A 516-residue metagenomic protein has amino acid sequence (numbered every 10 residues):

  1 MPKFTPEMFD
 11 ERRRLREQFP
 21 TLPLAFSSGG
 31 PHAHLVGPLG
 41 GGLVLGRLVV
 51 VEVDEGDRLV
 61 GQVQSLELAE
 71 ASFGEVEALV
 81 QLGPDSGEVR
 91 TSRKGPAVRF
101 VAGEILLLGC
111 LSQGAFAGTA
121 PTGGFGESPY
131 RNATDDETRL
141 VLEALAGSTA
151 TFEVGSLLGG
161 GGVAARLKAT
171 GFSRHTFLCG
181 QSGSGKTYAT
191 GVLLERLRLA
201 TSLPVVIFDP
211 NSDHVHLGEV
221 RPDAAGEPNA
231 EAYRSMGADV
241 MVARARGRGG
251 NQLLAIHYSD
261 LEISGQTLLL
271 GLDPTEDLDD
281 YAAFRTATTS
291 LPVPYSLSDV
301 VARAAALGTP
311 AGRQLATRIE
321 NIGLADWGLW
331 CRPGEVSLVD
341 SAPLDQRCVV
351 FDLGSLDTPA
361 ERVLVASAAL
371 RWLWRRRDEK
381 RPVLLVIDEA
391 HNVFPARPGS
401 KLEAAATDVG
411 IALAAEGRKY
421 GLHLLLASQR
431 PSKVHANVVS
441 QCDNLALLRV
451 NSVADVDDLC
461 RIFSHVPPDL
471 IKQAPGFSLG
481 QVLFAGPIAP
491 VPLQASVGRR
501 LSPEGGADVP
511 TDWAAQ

Functional and structural regions predicted by a protein language model:
M1-C179, Y188-L193, E379-V383, A396-R397 (+1 more regions): Basic- and hydrophobic-enriched, low-structure N-terminal and domain-boundary segments that flank ATP-binding catalytic
T149-A243, D457, F484, A514-A515: Glycine-rich phosphate-binding loop of nucleotide-binding enzymes
T170, L197-T201, Y233-M236, S341-P343 (+3 more regions): Conserved catalytic network of the ASCE P-loop NTPase/AAA+ motor domain
E195, S212-H216, P222-A224, A243-A412 (+2 more regions): P-loop NTPase motor domains
P210, D388, L422, Q429-R430 (+1 more regions): Conserved H-loop
N229, Q429-V438: Short, glycine/polar-rich helix-capping loops at beta-to-alpha or helix-loop-helix junctions that flank or form
N437-R449: A short helix-turn-beta junction within AAA+ P-loop NTPase domains corresponding to the substrate/partner-engaging
G480-Q516: Conserved P-loop NTPase motor module
